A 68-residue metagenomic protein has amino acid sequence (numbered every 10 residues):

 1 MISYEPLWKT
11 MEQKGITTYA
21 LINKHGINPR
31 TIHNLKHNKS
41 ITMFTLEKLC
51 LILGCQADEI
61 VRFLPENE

Functional and structural regions predicted by a protein language model:
M1-A20: A short, Lys/Arg-rich alpha-helix, primarily the initiator
K9-Q13, V61-E68: Short, charged recognition helix plus adjacent turn of helix-turn-helix-like nucleic-acid-binding domains
E12, N23, L51: Alpha-helical residues within the helix-turn-helix
G15-H33: Short alpha-helical DNA-recognition segment
K39-L51, N67: Short, basic-rich loop-to-helix N-cap that marks the start of a DNA-contacting helix
E47-G54, E59-R62: Short, charge-rich amphipathic interface segments used for partner binding and complex assembly
